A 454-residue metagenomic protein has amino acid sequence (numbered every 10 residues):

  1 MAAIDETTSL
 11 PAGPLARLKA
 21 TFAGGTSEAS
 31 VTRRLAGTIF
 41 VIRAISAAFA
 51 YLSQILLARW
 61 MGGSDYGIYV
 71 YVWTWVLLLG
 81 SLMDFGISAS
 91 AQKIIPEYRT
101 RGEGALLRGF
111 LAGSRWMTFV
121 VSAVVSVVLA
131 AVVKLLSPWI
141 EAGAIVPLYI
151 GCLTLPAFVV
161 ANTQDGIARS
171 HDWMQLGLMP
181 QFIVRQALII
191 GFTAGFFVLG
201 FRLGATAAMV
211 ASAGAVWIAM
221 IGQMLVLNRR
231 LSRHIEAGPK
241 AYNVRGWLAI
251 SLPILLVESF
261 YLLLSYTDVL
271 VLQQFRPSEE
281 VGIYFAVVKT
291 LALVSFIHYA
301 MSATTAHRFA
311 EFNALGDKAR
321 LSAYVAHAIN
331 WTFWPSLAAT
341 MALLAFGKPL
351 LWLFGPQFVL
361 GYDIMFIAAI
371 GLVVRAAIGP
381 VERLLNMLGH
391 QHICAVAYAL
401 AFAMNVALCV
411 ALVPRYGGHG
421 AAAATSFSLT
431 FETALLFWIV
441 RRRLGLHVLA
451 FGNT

Functional and structural regions predicted by a protein language model:
A3, T8-G13, V31-A89, S126 (+4 more regions): Signature of the first transmembrane helix
P14-T32, F201-S212, I221-S265, R308 (+2 more regions): Interhelical loop/hinge segments that connect adjacent transmembrane helices in multipass membrane
G24-E28, V133-G151, S278-E280, K318-A319 (+1 more regions): Interfacial segments at transmembrane-helix termini and the short loops linking adjacent helices
R34-S46, V72, F85-K134, V146 (+1 more regions): Membrane-water interface segments that mark the loop-to-transmembrane alpha-helix transition
Y51-D65, F197, F201, S259-L293 (+3 more regions): Helix-terminus/linker motif at the lipid-water interface of multi-pass membrane proteins
F85-T100, S170, V287, L291-G316 (+2 more regions): Helix-loop junctions and terminal segments of transmembrane helices in multi-pass membrane transport/translocation
Y149, M179-L231, L400-M404, G418-R442: Hydrophobic alpha-helical transmembrane segments
F158-Q181, I370-A397: Membrane-interface junctions at transmembrane-helix termini in multi-pass inner-membrane proteins
